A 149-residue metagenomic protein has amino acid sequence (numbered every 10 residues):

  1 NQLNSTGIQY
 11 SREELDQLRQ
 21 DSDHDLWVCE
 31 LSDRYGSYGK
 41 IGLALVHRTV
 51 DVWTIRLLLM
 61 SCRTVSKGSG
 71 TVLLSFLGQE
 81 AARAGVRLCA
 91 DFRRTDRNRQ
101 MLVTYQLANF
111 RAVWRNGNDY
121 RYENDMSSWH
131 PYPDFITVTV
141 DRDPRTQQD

Functional and structural regions predicted by a protein language model:
N1, R19-D23, N109, M126 (+2 more regions): Generic secondary-structure transition motif, activating predominantly at the C-termini of alpha-helices
Q2-R63: A conserved beta-strand-loop-helix scaffold within acyl/acetyltransferase catalytic domains
D21-E30, Q106-F110, D134-F135: Short, charged low-complexity intrinsically disordered segments located at boundaries of structured domains
D25-W27, G42, M101, N118-Y122: Short beta-strand micro-motifs in enzyme catalytic cores
K40-R115: Acyl-donor binding region in acyl/amide transferases
N118-Q147: C-terminal "cap" of GNAT-fold acetyltransferases
